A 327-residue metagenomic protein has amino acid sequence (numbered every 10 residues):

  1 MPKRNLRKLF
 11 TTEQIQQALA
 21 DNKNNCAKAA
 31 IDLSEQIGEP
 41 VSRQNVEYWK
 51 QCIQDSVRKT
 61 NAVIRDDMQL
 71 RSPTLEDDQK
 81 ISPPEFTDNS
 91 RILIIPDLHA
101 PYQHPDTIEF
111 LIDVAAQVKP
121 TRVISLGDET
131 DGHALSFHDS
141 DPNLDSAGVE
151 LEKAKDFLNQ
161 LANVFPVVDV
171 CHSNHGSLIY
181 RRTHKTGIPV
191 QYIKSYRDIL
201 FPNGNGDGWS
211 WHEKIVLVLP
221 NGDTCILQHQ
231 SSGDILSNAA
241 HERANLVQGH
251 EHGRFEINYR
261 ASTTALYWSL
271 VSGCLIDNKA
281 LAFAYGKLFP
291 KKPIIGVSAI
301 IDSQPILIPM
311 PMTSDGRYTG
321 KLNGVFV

Functional and structural regions predicted by a protein language model:
R4-N24: Short, amphipathic alpha-helical "recognition" segments used to contact nucleic acids or chromatin
A27, I31-V57: Short, basic interhelical loop/turn and adjoining N-cap of the next helix at nucleic-acid- or acidic-partner-contacting
V57-L75: Short Lys/Arg-enriched helix C-cap and helix-to-coil transition segments that create basic nucleic-acid-contact patches
Q69-P105: Mobile, glycine- and charge-enriched loop segments and immediately flanking short secondary-structure elements within
S90-I92, R122-I124, C225-I226, N245-V247: Structural motif
I95, A100-N203: Core catalytic region of metal-dependent phosphoesterases/phosphodiesterases, especially metallo-beta-lactamase-like
F201-P220, D234-I235: Short acidic low-complexity segments
T224-V325: Conserved beta-sheet core of the metallophosphoesterase superfamily
